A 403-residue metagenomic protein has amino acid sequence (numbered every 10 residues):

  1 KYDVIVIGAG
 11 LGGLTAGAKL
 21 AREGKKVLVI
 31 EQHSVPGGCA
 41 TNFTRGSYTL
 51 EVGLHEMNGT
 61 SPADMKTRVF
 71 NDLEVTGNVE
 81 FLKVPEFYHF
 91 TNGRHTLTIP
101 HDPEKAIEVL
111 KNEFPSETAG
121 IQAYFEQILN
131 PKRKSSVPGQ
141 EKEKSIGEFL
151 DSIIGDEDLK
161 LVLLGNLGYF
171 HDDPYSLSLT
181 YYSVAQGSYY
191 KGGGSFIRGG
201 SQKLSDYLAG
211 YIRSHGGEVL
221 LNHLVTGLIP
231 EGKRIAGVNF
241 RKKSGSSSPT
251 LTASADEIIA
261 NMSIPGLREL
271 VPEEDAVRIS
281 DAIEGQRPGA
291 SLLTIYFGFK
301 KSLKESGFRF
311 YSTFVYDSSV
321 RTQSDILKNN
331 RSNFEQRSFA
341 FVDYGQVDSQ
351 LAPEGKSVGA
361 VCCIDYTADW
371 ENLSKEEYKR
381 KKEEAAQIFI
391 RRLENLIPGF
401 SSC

Functional and structural regions predicted by a protein language model:
K1-Q122, Q127: N-terminal glycine-rich phosphate/pyrophosphate-binding loop and immediately adjacent elements
G93-H95, D172-L177, I229-A236, G355-S357: A short, glycine/Asx- and small/polar-enriched loop/turn that sits immediately N-terminal to a beta-strand
G93-L177: Rossmann-like flavin
P138-Q140, R213-V219, E231, E305 (+1 more regions): Surface-exposed helix-capping loop/turn segments at secondary-structure junctions
L177-Y189, I364-D365: Residues forming anionic-ligand binding surfaces in small-molecule and nucleic-acid pockets of primarily soluble enzymes
S183-G245, P249: Helical element adjacent to the flavin cofactor pocket in flavoenzyme catalytic cores
T226-P353: Mid-domain catalytic core of redox enzymes that form a hydrophobic substrate pocket/lid adjacent to a catalytic redox
R309-Y311, Q323-C403: Conserved flavin/dinucleotide-binding core of flavoenzymes
